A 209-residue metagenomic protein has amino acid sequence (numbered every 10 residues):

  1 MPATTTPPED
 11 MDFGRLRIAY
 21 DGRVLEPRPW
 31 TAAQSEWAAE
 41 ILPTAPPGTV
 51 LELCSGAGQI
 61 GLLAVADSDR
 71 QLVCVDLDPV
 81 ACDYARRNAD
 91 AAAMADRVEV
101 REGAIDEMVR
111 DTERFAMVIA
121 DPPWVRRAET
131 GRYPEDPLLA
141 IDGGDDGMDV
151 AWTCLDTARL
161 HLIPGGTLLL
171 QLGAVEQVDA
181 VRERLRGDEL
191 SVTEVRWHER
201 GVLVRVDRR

Functional and structural regions predicted by a protein language model:
A3-T44: Class I SAM-dependent transferase core
A19, L203-R208: Short, well-ordered beta-strand micro-motif
E26, Q59, P79-V80, D149 (+1 more regions): Short alpha-helical
W30-G131: Conserved SAM/SAH cofactor-binding pocket of Class I
C74, G143, L170: Conserved SAM-binding loop
P122-V150: Mobile active-site "lid"/loop adjacent to the S-adenosyl-L-methionine
M148-R205: Conserved Class I SAM-dependent methyltransferase catalytic core
